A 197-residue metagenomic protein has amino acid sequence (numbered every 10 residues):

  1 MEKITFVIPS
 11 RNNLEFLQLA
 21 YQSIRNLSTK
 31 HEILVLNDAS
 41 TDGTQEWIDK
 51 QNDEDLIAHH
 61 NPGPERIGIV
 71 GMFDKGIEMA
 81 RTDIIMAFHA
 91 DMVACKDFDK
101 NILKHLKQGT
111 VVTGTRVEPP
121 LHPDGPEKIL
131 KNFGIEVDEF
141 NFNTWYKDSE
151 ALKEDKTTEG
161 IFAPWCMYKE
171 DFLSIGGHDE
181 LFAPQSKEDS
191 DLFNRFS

Functional and structural regions predicted by a protein language model:
M1-S23: N-proximal low-complexity "stem/linker" segments adjacent to membrane-targeting elements
Q22-H31: Short, acidic, metal-binding catalytic loop of nucleotide-sugar glycosyltransferases
N37-E46: A conserved acidic beta->alpha catalytic loop
G63-A80: Glycine-rich, basic loop-to-helix element that forms the pyrophosphate-binding segment of sugar-nucleotide handling
I85: Short aromatic/hydrophobic "clamp" motif used to bind/position activated sugar donors
D97-G134: Conserved donor NDP-sugar-binding/catalytic core segment of glycosyltransferases
N132-T158: Short, flexible, basic/aromatic active-site loop/helix in glycosyltransferases
E159, L173-S197: Donor nucleotide-sugar recognition loop
